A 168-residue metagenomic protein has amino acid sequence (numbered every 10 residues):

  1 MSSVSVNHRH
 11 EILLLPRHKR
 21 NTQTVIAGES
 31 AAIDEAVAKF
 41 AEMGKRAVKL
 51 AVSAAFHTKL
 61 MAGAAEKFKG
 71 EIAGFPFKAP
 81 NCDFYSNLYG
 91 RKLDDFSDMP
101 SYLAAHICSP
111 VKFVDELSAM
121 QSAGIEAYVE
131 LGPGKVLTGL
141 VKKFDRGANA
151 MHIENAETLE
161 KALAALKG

Functional and structural regions predicted by a protein language model:
M1-P110, L163-L166: Alpha/beta catalytic cores of group-transfer enzymes, especially the acyltransferase/condensing modules of polyketide
A105-G168: Flexible, low-complexity segments
